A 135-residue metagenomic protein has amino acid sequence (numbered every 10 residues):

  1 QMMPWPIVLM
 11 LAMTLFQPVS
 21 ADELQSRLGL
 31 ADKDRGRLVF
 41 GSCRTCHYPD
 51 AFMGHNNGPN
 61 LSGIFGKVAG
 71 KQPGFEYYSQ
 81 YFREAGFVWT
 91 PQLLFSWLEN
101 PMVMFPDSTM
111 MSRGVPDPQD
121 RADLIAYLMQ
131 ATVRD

Functional and structural regions predicted by a protein language model:
Q1-M2: Short, Lys/Arg-enriched N-terminal segments with co-localized hydrophobic residues within the first ~10-30 amino acids
P6-T14: Bacterial N-terminal signal peptides
F16, Y48, G66, E99 (+1 more regions): Residues at helix-coil transition
Q17, N57, P106-S108: Residue-level signal for beta-strand positions within conserved beta-sheet cores that form or flank
Q17-F40, D135: Electrostatic cytochrome c docking/interface patches
K33-R37, A51-W89, S112-G114: Gly/Gly-Pro-rich "capping" loops immediately C-terminal to redox-active cysteine motifs in periplasmic/lumenal
G36, F40-P49, L124, L128: The canonical Cys-X-X-Cys-His
V88-D135: C-terminal capping alpha-helices of c-type cytochrome domains
